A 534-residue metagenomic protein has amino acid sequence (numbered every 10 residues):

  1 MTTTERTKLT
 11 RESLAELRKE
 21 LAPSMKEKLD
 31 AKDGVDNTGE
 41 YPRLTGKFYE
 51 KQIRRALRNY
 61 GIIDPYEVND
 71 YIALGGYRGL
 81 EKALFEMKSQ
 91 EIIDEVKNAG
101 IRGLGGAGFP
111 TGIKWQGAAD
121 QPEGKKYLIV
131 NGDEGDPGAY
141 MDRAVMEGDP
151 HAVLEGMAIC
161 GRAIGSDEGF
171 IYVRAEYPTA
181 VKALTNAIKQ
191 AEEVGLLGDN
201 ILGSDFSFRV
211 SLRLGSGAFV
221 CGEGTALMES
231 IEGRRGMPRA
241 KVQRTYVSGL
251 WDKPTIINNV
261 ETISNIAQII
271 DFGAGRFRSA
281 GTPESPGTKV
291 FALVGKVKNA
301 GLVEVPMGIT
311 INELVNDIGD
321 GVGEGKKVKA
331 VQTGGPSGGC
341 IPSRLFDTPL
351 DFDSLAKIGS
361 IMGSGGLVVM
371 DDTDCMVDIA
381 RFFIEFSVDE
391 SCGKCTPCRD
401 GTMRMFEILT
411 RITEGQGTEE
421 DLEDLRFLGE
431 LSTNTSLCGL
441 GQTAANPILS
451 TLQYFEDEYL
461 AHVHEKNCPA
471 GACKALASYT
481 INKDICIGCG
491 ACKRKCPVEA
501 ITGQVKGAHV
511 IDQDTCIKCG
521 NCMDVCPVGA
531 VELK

Functional and structural regions predicted by a protein language model:
M1-L21, G79-V96, G124-K126, G132 (+9 more regions): Ferredoxin-type iron-sulfur electron-transfer modules in oxidoreductases and energy-metabolism complexes
L9-R235, K483, D514, K534: Iron-sulfur-cluster electron-transfer modules
A83-Q121, R278-S279, E284, A292 (+3 more regions): Accessory "access/gating" subregions that flank catalytic or transport cores
A107-W115, A139-D142, V181-N186, C221-G233 (+8 more regions): Short acidic, glycine/serine/threonine-rich loops at helix termini
G156-A158, M307-G325: Short amphipathic, charge-patterned alpha-helical segments
V181-M307, G319-G321: Hydrophobic alpha-helical positions that pack around
G287-N299, V305, I311, P469-I517 (+1 more regions): C-terminal accessory/binding modules appended to enzymatic or scaffolding proteins
I517, N521, V525, V531-K534: Structured functional modules or segments
